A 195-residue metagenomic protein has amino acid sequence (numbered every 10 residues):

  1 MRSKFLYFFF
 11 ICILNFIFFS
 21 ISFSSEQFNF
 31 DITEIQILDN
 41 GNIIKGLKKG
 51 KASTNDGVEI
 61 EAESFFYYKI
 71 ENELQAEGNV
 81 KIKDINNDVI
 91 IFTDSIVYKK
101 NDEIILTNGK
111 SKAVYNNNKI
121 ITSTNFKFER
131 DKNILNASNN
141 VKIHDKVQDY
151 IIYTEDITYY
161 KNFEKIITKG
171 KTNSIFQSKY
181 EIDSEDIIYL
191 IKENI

Functional and structural regions predicted by a protein language model:
M1-L6: Positively charged n-region of N-terminal signal peptides that target proteins for export
F8-F18: Bacterial N-terminal signal peptides
I21-I195: N-terminal amphipathic/hydrophobic interface segments
